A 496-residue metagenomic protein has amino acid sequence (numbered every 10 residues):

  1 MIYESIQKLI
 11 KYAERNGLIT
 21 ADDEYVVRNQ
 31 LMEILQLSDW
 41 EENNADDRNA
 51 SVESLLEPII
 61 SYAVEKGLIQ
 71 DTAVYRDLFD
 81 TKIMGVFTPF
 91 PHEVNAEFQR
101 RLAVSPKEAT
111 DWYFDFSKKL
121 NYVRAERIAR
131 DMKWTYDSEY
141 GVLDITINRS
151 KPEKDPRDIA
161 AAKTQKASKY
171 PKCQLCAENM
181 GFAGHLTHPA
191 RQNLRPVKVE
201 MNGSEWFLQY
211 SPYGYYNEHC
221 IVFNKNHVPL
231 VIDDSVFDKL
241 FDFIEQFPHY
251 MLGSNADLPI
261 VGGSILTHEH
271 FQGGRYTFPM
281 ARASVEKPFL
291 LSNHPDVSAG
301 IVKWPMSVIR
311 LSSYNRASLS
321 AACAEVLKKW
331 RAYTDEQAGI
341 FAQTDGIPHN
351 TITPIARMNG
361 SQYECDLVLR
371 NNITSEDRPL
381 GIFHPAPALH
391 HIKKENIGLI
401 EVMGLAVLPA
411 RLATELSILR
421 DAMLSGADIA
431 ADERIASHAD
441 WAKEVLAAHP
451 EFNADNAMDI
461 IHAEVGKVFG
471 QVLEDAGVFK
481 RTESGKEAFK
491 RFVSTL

Functional and structural regions predicted by a protein language model:
M1-V222, N226-L230, K303-P305, S320-C323 (+2 more regions): Active-site microenvironments that recognize anionic phosphate/pyrophosphate groups
N193-R195, H227-L252: Helical scaffold of the NTase/Pol beta-like nucleotidyltransferase catalytic core
Y215-N217, H249, S264-L266, P279 (+1 more regions): Coil-to-beta-strand transition motifs
S235, I244-S264, G273-E325, R331-T334: Catalytic or ion-translocation cores adjacent to nucleophile or general acid/base/metal-coordination motifs in diverse
P259-T267, D345-T351: Beta-rich nucleic-acid/ligand-interaction surfaces
